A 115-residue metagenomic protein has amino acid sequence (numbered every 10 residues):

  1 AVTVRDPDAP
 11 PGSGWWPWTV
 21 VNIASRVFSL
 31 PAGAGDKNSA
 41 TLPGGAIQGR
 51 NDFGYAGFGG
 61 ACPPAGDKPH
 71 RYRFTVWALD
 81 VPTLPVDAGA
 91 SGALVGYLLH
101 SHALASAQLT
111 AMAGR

Functional and structural regions predicted by a protein language model:
A1-R115: N-terminus-centered regions that define maturation/targeting leaders and the start of the first functional domain
